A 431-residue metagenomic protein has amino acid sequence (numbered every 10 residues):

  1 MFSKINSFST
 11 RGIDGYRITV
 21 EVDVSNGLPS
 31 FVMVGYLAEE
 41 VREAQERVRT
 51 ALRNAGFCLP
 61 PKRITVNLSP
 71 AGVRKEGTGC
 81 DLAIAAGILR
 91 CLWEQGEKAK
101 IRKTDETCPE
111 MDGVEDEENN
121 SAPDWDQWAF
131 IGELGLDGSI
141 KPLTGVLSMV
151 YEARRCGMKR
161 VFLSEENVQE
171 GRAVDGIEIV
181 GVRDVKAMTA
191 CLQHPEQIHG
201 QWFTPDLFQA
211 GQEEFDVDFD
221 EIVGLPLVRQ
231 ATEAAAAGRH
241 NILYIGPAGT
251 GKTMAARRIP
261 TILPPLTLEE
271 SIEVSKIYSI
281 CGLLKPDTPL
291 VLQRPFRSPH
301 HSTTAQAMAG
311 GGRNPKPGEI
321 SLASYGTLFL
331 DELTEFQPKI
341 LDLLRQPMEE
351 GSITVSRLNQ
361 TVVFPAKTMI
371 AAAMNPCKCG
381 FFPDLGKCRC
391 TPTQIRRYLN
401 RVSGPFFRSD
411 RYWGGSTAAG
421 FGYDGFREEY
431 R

Functional and structural regions predicted by a protein language model:
M1-L243, T253: Peripheral, non-AAA+ core regions of ATP-driven protein-machinery
Y244-L283: Walker A/P-loop
G246, G310, E332: The Walker A (P-loop) glycine that initiates the GxxxxGKT/S ATP-binding motif of P-loop NTPases
Q293-R297, K316, I320-Y325, V355-P376 (+2 more regions): AAA+/SF3 P-loop NTPase mechanochemical coupling elements
K316-E349, F381-D384, S403-F407, F421-F426: Conserved AAA+/SF3 P-loop NTPase catalytic/coupling segment centered on the Walker-B
D342-V362: Conserved catalytic/switch belt of AAA+ P-loop NTPases
V363-K367, C377-R431: Phosphate-sensing "switch" segment of ASCE/P-loop ATPases
